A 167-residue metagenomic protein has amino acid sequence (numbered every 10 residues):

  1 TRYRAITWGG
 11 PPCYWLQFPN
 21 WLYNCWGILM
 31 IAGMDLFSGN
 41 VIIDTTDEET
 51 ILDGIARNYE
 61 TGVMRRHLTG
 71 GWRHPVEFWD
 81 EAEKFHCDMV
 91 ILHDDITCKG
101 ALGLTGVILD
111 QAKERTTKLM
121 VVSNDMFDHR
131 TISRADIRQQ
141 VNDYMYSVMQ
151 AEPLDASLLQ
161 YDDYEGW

Functional and structural regions predicted by a protein language model:
T1-Y3, W21: Hard-cation-handling environments
R4-T7, G27-D44, T50, Q139 (+3 more regions): Domain-level signal for soluble alpha/beta catalytic cores
T7-P12, D94-D95: Structural motif
P11-W79: Redox- and metal-dependent alpha/beta enzyme cores, enriched for Fe-S-associated oxidoreductases and cofactor-handling
C13, H67-W72, C98-L102, D128-T131: Acidic-and-aromatic substrate-binding clefts and catalytic sites of carbohydrate-active enzymes
N58-W79, E83-H86, V148-W167: Extended, charge-rich low-complexity interaction segments
W72-T116, M120: C-terminal hydrophobic structural anchor segments that stabilize assembly/packing rather than catalytic chemistry
G106-W167: Peripheral docking tails and interdomain loops at the edges of cofactor- or intermediate-handling domains
